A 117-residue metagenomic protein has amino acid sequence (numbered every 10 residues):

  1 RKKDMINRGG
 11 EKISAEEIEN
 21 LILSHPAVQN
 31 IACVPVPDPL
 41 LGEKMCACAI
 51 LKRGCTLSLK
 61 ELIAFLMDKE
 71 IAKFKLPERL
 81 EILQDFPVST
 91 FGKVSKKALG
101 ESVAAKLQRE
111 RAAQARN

Functional and structural regions predicted by a protein language model:
R1-K75, D85, A98-E101: AMP-binding/adenylate-forming catalytic core of the ANL superfamily
D4, K96-Q114: AMP-dependent adenylate-forming
N20-I22, C46, E81, K96 (+2 more regions): Intrinsically disordered, low-complexity segments enriched in glycine/proline and serine/threonine
G54, S89, K106: Phosphate/oxyanion-binding loops and surfaces in catalytic or ligand/nucleic-acid-binding neighborhoods
I71-K93, A113-R116: AMP-binding/adenylate-forming catalytic domain of the ANL superfamily
